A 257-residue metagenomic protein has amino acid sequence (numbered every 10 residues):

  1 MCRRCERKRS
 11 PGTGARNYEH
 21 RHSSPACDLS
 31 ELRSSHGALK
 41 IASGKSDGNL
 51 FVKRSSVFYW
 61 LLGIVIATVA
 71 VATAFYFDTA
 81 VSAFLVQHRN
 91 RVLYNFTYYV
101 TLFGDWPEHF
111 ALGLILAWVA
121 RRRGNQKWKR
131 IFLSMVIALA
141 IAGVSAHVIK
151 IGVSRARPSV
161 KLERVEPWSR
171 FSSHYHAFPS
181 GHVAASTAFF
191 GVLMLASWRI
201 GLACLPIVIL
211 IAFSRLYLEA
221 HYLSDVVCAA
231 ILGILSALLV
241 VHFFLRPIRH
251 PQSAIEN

Functional and structural regions predicted by a protein language model:
C2-C5, C27: Cysteine-centered motifs
S10-A42, V57, I248-N257: Short, basic, low-complexity termini and linkers enriched in Ser/Thr/Gly/Pro that act as targeting/leader peptides
G37, G44-G113, K150-S172: N-terminal transmembrane-helix/juxtamembrane module of multi-pass inner/ER membrane proteins
K40, K53-R54, W60-L61, V165-N257: Membrane-embedded catalytic cores of phosphoryl/pyrophosphoryl-handling enzymes
T68-A74, A140-S145, V208-A220: Aromatic-anchored segments of alpha-helical transmembrane domains
A80-A83, N125-L195, I200: Membrane-interface loops
A111-A120, S186-M194: Hydrophobic, aromatic-rich transmembrane alpha-helices and their immediate juxtamembrane boundary segments
